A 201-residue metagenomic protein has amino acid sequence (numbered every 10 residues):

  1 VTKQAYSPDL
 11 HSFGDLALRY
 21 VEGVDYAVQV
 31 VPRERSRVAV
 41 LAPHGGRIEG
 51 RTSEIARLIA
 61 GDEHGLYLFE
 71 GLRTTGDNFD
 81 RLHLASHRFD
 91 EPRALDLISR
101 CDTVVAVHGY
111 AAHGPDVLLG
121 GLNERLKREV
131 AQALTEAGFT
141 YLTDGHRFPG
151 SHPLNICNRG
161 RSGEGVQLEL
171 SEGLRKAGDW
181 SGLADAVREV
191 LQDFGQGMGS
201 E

Functional and structural regions predicted by a protein language model:
V1-E201: N-terminal catalytic or cofactor-binding beta/alpha core of small enzyme domains
